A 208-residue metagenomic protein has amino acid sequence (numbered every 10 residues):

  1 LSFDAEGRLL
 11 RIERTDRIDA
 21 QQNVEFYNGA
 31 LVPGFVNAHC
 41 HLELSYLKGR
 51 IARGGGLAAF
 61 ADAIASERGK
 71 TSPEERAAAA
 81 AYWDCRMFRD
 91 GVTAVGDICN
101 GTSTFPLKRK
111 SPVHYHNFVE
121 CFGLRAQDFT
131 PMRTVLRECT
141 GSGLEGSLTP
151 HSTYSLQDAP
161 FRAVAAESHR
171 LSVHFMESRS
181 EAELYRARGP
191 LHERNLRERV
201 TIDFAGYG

Functional and structural regions predicted by a protein language model:
L1-V32: Histidine-rich, glycine-flanked metal-binding segment
G7, N28, H39, G91 (+3 more regions): Divalent metal-coordination and catalytic microenvironments
A20, P106-S111, R133-G208: Histidine/acidic residue-rich metal-binding segments in metalloenzymes
A30-L31, Y46-S111, M132-G141: Alpha-helical scaffold segments that flank or form the walls of functional sites
P33-S45, R170-R179: Histidine-centered catalytic micro-motifs
V36, A61, T93-A94, H114-H116 (+2 more regions): Structural preference for beta-strand elements that scaffold enzyme active sites
H41, N100-G101, F118-L124, H151-T153 (+1 more regions): Active-site beta-loop-alpha junctions enriched in small/polar residues
Y46-A78, H116-V119, S178-G208: Active-site gating loops and adjacent loop-to-helix segments of metal-dependent hydrolytic enzymes
